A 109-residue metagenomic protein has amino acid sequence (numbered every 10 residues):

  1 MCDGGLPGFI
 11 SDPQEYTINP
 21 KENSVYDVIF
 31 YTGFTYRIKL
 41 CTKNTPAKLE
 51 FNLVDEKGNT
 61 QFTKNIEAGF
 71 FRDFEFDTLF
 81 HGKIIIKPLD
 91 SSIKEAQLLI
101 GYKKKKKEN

Functional and structural regions predicted by a protein language model:
M1-E22: Transition segment at domain starts
Y16-Q97, K104-N109: Acidic, Ser/Thr/Pro-rich low-complexity intrinsically disordered segments
